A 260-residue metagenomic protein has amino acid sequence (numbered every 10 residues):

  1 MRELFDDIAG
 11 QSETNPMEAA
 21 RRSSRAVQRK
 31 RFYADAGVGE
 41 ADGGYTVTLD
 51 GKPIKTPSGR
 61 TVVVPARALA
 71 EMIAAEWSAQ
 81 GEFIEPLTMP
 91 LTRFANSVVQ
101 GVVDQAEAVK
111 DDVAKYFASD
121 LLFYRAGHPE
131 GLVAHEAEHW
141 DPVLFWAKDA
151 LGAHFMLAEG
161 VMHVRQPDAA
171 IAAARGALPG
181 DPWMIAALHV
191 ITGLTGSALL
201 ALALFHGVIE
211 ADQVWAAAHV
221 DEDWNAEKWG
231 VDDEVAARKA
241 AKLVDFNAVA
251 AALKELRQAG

Functional and structural regions predicted by a protein language model:
R2-D104: An N-terminal structural lobe/cap that precedes and organizes the functional/catalytic core across diverse proteins
S78, V143, K148, A203-I209 (+2 more regions): Hydrophobic/aromatic-lined pockets within catalytic cores
E107-A172: Internal, conserved structured core segments that host functional sites
L151-A158, E210-V214, W229, G260: Flexible, glycine/charged-enriched surface loops at secondary-structure junctions
R165-V235: An internal, amphipathic alpha-helical element
W229-A252: C-terminal binding/interaction regions
K254-G260: Short, functional C-terminal segments
